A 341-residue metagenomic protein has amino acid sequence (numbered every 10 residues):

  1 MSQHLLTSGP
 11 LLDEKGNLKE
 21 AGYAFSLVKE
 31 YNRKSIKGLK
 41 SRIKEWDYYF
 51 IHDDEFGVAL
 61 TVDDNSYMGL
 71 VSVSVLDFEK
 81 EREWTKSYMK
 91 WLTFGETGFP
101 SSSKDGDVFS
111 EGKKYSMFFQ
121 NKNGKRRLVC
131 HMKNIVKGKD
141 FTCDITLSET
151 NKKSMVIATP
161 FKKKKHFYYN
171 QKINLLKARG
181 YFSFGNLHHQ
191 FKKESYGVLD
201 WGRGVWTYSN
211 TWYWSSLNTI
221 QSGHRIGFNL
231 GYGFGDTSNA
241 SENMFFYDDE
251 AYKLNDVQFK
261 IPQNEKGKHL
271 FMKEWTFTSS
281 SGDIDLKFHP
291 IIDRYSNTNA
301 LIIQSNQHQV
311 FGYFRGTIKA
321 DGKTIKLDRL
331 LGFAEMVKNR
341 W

Functional and structural regions predicted by a protein language model:
M1-W341: Structured soluble/peripheral alpha/beta segments that form catalytic or ligand/cofactor-binding pockets
